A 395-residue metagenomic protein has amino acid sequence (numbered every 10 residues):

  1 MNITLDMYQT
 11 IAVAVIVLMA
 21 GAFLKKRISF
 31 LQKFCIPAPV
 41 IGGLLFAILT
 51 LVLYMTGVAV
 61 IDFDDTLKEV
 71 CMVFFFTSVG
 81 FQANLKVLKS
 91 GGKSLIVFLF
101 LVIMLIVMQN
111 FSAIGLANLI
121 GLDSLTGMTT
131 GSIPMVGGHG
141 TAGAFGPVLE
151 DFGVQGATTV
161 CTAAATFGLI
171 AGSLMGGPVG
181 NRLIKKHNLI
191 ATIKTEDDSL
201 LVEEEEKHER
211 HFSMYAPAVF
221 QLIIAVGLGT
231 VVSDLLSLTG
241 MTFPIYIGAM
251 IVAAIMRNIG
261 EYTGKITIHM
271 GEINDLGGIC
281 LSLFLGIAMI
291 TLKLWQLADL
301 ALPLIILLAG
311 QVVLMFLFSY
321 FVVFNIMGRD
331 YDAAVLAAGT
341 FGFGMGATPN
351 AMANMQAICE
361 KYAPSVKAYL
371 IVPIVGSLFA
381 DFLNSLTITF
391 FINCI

Functional and structural regions predicted by a protein language model:
N2-I16, D62-F75, L125-S132, G240-V252 (+3 more regions): Structural signature of hydrophobic alpha-helical transmembrane segments
V17, L44-L51, D64-G92, I251-G260 (+1 more regions): Hydrophobic transmembrane alpha-helices of secondary-active transporters and Na+-translocating membrane complexes
V17-L18, L169-Y262: Membrane-embedded hairpin module used as a gating/binding unit in multi-pass transport and secretion proteins
A20-Q32, S78-S90, V179, I255-M270 (+1 more regions): C-terminal ends of transmembrane helices
L24-V40, V52, G57, I61 (+3 more regions): Flexible hinge motifs at transmembrane-helix junctions and intramembrane kinks/re-entrant loops in multi-pass membrane
N84-I114, V219, D275, I290-Y320: Entry/N-cap segments of selected transmembrane alpha helices and their immediately preceding amphipathic helices
S112, L116-G156, F167, V179 (+2 more regions): Alpha-helical membrane segments and immediately flanking helix-loop junctions that form or couple to the substrate/ion
G115-L122, A165-V202, F318-Y331, G376-I395: Juxtamembrane and boundary regions of transmembrane helices in multi-pass small-molecule transporters and channels
